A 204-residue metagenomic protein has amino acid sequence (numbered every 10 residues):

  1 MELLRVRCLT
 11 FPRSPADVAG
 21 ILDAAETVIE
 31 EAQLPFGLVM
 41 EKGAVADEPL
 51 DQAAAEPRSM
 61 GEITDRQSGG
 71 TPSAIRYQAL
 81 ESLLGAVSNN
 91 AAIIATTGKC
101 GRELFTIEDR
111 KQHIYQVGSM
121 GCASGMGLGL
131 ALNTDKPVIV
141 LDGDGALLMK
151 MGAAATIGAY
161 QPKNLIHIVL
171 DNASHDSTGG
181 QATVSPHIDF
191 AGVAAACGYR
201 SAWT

Functional and structural regions predicted by a protein language model:
E2, Y77-E81, T106-T204: Thiamine diphosphate
R7-A55, A191-T204: Structural signature of the thiamine diphosphate
P12, G37-G43, I94-T96, L141-D142 (+1 more regions): Short beta-strand segments
S14-G20, S73-I75, G145-K150: Active-site glycine- and acidic-residue-rich loops that bind and position anionic ligands or nucleotide-like cofactors
D17-G20, A44-P49, R102-E103, M149 (+1 more regions): Short, well-ordered, mixed-charge alpha-helical segments that flank or form enzyme active sites
A24-I29, S82-L84, A155: A generic local secondary-structure boundary/capping motif
V28-A32, A86-N89, N133: Glycine-rich phosphate/diphosphate-binding loops that line cofactor/substrate pockets in enzymes
M60-M120: Active-site diphosphate/adenylate-binding microenvironment
